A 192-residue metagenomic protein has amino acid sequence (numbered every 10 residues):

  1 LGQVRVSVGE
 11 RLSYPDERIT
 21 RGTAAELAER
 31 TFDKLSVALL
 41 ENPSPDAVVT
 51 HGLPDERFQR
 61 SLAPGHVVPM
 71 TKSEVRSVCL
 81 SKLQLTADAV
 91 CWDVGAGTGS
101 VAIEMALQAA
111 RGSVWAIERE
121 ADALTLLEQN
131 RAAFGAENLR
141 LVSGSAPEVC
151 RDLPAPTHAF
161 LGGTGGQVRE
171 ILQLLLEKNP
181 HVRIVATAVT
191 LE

Functional and structural regions predicted by a protein language model:
L1-H66: A contiguous loop/helix-start segment that scaffolds small-molecule binding in enzyme catalytic cores
M70-A87: Conserved alpha-helix/loop element of class I SAM-dependent methyltransferases that forms part of the SAM/SAH-binding
D88-G97: Conserved class I S-adenosyl-L-methionine
T98-R111: Conserved SAM-binding loop of SAM-dependent methyltransferases across substrates and taxa, primarily the Class I
I117-P156: S-adenosyl-L-methionine
E118-A123, G163-T164, V189: Short beta->alpha hinge that forms the Motif I/post-I loop of the SAM-binding pocket
A155-G163, R183: Short SAM/SAH-binding signature in class I
L172-E192: C-terminal substrate-binding/active-site "lid" region of AdoMet-derived donor-dependent transferases
